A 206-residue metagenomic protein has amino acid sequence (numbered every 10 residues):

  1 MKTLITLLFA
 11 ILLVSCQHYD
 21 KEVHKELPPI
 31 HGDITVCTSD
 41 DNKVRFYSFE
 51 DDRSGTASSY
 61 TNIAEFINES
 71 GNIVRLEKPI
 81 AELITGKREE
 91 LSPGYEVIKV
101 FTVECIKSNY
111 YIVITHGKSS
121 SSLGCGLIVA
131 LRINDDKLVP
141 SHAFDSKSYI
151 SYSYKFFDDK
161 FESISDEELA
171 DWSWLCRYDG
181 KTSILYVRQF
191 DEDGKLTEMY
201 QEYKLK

Functional and structural regions predicted by a protein language model:
M1-L7: Sec-dependent signal peptide recognition, specifically the positively charged N-region followed immediately by
V14-S15: C-terminal motif of bacterial Sec signal peptides marking the signal peptidase cleavage site
Y19-T61: Solvent-exposed N-terminal domain segments of exported/luminal and surface proteins
D40-D41, S48-Y60, F66-S70, T115-S120 (+1 more regions): Short, flexible beta-strand-to-coil junctions
T61-E69, G126-D135: Beta-propeller blade signature
T61-V103: Short N-terminal edge-element motif at the start of the domain
G86-K107, T115-S119, G124-L127, K137-E202: Short aromatic loop motif centered on NTY/YTY
